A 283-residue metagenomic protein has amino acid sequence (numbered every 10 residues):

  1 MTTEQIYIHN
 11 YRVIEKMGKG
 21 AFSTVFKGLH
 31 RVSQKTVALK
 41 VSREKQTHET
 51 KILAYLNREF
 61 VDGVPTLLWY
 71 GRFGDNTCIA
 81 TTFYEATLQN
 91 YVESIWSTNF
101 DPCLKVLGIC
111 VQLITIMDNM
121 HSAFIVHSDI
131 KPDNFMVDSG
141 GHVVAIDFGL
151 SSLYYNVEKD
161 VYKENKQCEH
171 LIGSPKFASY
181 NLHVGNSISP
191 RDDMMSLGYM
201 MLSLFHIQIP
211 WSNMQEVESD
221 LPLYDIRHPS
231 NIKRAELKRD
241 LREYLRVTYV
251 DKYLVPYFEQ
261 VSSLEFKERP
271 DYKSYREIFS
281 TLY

Functional and structural regions predicted by a protein language model:
F22-H48: ATP-binding glycine-rich loop module of kinase domains
T66-T77, E85: Short beta-strand micro-motifs within the conserved protein kinase catalytic domain, predominantly in the N-lobe
Y84-I95: Structural motif in protein kinase domains
I109-C110: Activation segment signature within eukaryotic-like protein kinase domains
H121-D138: Catalytic-loop of the protein kinase fold
D138-I172: Activation segment/activation loop of eukaryotic-type protein kinase catalytic domains
K159, H170-N186: Protein kinase subdomain VIII
L182-V247: Conserved C-lobe activation region of Hanks-type protein kinase-like domains
